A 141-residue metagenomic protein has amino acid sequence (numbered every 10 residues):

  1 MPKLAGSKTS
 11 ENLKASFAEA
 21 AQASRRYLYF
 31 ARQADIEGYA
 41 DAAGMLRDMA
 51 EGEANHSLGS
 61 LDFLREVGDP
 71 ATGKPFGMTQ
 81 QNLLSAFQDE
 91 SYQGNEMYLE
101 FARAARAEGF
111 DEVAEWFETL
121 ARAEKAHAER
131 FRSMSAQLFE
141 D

Functional and structural regions predicted by a protein language model:
M1-D141: Non-heme di-metal
